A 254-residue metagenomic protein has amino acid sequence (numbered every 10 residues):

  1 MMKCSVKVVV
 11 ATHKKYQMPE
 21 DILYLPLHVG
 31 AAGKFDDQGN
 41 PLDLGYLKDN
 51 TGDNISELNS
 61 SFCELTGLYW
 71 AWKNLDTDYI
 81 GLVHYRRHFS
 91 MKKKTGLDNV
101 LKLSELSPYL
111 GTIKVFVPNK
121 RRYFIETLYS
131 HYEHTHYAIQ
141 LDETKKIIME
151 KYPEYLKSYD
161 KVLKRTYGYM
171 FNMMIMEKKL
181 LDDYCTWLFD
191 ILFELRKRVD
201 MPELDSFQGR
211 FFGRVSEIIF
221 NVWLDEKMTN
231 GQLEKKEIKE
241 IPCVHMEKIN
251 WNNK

Functional and structural regions predicted by a protein language model:
M1-K254: ER/Golgi luminal nucleotide-sugar-dependent glycosyltransferases, focusing on the catalytic module
